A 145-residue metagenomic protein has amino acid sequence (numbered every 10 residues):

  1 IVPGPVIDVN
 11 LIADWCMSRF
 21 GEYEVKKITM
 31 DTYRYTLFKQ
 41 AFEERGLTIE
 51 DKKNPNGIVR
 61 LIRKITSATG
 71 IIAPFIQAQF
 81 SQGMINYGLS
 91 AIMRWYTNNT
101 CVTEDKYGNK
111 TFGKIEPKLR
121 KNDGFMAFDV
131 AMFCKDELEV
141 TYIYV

Functional and structural regions predicted by a protein language model:
I1-R63, G70, P74, Y87-V145: RNase H-like, metal-dependent nuclease domains and their acidic two-metal-ion catalytic environment used
I72-Q82: Short, surface-exposed amphipathic charged segments that create phosphate/polyanion-binding patches used for binding
